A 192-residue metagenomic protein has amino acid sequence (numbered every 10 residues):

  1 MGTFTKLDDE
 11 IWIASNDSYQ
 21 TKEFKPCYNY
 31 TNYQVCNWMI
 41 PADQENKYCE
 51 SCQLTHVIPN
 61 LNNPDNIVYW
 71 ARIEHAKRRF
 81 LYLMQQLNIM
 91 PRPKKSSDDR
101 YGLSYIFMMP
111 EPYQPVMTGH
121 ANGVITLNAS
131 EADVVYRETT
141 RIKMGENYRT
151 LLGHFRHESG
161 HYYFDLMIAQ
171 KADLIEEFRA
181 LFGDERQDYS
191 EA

Functional and structural regions predicted by a protein language model:
M1-K6, G153-H154, H161, A192: Long, charged N-terminal interaction/targeting segments
M1-K94: N-terminal low-structure segments adjacent to metalloprotease catalytic domains across cellular compartments
S51-C52, I125-S130, R137-M144: Ligand-binding pocket scaffold of soluble enzyme catalytic domains
L103, M108-P110, N147: Glycine- and small hydrophobic-enriched segments that form the cores of compact globular domains
M108-A129: Catalytic zinc-binding patch centered on the HExxH motif and its immediate surroundings that defines zinc-dependent
V135-F155: Short pre-active-site segment immediately N-terminal to the catalytic Zn-binding motif
R149-A169: Active-site recognition of the HExxH zinc-binding catalytic motif
Y162-A192: Post-HExxH zinc-binding segment in Zn-dependent metallohydrolases
